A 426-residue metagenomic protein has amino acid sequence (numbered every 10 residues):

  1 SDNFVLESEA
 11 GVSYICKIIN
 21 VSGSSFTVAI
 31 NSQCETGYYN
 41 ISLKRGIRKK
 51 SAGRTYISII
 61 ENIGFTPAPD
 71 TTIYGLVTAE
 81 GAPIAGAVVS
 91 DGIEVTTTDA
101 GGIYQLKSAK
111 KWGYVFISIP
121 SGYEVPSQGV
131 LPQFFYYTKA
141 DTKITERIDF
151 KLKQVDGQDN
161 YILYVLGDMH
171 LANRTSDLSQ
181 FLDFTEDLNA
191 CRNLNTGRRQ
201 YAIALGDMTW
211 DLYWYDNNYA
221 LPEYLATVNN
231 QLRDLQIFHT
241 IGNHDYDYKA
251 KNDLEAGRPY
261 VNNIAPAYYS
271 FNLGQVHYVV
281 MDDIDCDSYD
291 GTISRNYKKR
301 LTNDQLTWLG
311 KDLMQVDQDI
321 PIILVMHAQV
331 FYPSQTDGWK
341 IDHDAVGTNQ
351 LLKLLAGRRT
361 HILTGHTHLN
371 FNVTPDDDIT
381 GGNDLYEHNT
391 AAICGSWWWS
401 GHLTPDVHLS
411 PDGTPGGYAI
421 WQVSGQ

Functional and structural regions predicted by a protein language model:
S1-R48, G92-E94: Immunoglobulin-like IPT/TIG beta-sandwich domains and homologous Ig-like subdomains
F4, A87-D91, V115: Hydrophobic beta-strand segments
G37, Q105-F116: Short Pro-Gly-centered beta-turn/loop motif in secreted/extracellular proteins
F65-T72, A79-E80, E124-Y215: N-terminal active-site segment of His-dependent metallophosphoesterases
A85, S90-S108: Short, acidic Ser/Thr/Gly-rich low-complexity loop/linker segments typical of extracellular and cell-surface proteins
P120-T138, W214-V316, I341-D342, V346-H361 (+1 more regions): Extended active-site neighborhood of metal-dependent phosphoesterases/phosphodiesterases
D168, G206-D207, G242-N243, H327 (+1 more regions): Active-site glycine-centered loops adjacent to acidic/histidine catalytic or metal-binding residues that shape
L205, L313-G338: Short acidic, glycine-rich surface-loop motifs adjacent to enzyme active sites
